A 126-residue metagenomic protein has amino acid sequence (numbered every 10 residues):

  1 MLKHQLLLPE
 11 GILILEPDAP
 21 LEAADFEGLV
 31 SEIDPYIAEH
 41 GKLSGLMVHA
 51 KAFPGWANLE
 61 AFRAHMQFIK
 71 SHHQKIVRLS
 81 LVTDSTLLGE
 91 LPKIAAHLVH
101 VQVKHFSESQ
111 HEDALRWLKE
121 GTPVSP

Functional and structural regions predicted by a protein language model:
M1-P126: Amphipathic, Lys/Arg-enriched alpha-helical "gate/interface" segment within cytosolic domains that mediates
